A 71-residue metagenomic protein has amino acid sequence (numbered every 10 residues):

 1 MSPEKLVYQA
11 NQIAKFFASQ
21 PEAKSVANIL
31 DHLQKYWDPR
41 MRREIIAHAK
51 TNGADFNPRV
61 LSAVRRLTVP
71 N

Functional and structural regions predicted by a protein language model:
M1-K24: N-terminal acidic leader/helix
E4-Y8, A27, G53, N57-P58 (+1 more regions): N-terminal intrinsically disordered, cationic/polar leader segments that include organellar targeting peptides
Q9-I13, N28-I29, E44-I45: A general alpha-helix detector
P21, V64-N71: C-terminal alpha-helix/helix-terminus motif
Y36-P39: N-terminal glycine-rich anion-binding loops that anchor highly charged ligand groups
M41-L67: Short, charged early-sequence alpha-helical segments and their helix-coil boundaries
